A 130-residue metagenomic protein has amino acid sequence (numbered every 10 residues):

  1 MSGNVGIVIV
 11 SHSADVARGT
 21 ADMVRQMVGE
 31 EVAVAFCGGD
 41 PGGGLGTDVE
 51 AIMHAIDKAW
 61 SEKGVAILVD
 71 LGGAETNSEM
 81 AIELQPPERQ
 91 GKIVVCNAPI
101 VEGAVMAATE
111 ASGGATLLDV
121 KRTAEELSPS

Functional and structural regions predicted by a protein language model:
M1-S130: N-terminal loops that bind phosphate or other acidic moieties and the adjacent beta-alpha structural core
